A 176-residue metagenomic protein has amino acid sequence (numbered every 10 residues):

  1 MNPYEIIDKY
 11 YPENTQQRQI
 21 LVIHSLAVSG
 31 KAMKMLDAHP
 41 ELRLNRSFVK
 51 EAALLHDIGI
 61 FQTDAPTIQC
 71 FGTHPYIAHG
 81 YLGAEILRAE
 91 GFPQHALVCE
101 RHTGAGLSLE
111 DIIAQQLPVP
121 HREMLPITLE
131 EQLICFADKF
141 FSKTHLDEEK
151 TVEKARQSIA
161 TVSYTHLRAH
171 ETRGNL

Functional and structural regions predicted by a protein language model:
M1-E5, I112-I113: Acidic-glycine-rich active-site phosphate/pyrophosphate-binding loop
P3-H24, T63-G72: Active-site flanking loop/helix segments enriched in acidic
D8, S29, M33-L36, G83-R88 (+1 more regions): Amphipathic alpha-helical segments within well-ordered protein domains
P12, E41-K154: Divalent metal-dependent catalytic cores for phosphoryl transfer on phosphate-bearing substrates
R18-V49, I113: Alpha-helical phosphate/pyrophosphate-handling elements in metalloenzyme active cores
T161-S163: Acidic, proline/serine/threonine- and glycine-rich low-complexity intrinsically disordered segments
T165-T172: Conserved small/polar residues in nucleotide/adenosyl-binding loops
